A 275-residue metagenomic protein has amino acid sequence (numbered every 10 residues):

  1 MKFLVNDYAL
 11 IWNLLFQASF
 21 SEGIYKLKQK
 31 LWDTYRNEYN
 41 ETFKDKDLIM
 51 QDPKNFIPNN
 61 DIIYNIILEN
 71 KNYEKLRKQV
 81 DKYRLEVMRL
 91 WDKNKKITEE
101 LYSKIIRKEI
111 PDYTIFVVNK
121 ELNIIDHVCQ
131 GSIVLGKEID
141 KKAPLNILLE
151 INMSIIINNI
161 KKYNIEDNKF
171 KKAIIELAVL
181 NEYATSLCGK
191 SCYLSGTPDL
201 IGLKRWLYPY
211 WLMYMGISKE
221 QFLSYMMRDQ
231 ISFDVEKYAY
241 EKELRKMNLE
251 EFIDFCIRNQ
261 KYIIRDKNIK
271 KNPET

Functional and structural regions predicted by a protein language model:
M1-K78, K82, P273-T275: N-terminal low-structure segments adjacent to metalloprotease catalytic domains across cellular compartments
M1-T42, I160-D229: Post-HExxH zinc-binding segment in Zn-dependent metallohydrolases
K30, T34, E38, I62 (+11 more regions): Charge-rich, solvent-exposed alpha-helical interaction surfaces
F43, T197-T275: Pan-zinc metallopeptidase signature
N70-G131, S186-Y193: Auxiliary, metal-adjacent structural segments of Zn-dependent hydrolase domains
K120-I124, D140, K161, E182-T185: Short, solvent-exposed loop/turn segments at secondary-structure junctions
I133-L148, Y163-E166: Short pre-active-site segment immediately N-terminal to the catalytic Zn-binding motif
K141-E150, S154, A173, L177: Active-site alpha-helix of zinc metalloproteases
